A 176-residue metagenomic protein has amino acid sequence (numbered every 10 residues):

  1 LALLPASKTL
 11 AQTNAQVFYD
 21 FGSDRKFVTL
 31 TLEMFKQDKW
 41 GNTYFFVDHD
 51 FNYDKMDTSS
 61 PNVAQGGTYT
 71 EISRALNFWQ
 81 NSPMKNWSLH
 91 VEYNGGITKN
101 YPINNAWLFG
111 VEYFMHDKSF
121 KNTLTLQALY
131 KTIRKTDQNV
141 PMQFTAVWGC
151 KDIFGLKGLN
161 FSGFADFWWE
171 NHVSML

Functional and structural regions predicted by a protein language model:
K8-Q12, Q37-Y44, N77-S88, H116-L124 (+1 more regions): Short loop/turn motifs that connect adjacent beta-strands in outer-membrane beta-barrel proteins
T9-K55: Short glycine/proline- and aromatic-enriched beta-strand/turn motifs that initiate or cap beta-hairpins
A11, K26-L30, A64-T70, I103-F109 (+2 more regions): Residues that define the transmembrane beta-barrel architecture of outer-membrane proteins
V17-Y19, F45-H49, L89-G95, L124-Y130 (+1 more regions): Transmembrane beta-barrel strands of outer-membrane/channel proteins
F21-S23, Y53-D57, Q80, G95-Y101 (+4 more regions): Gram-negative outer-membrane beta-barrel proteins
L32-K36, I72-F78, F109-M115, A128 (+1 more regions): Residues on the lipid-exposed face of transmembrane beta-strands in outer-membrane beta-barrel proteins
S59-V111: Hydrophobic/aromatic-rich structural module bridging two neighboring secondary-structure elements via a short loop
L129-L176: Outer-membrane beta-barrel transmembrane domain signature
